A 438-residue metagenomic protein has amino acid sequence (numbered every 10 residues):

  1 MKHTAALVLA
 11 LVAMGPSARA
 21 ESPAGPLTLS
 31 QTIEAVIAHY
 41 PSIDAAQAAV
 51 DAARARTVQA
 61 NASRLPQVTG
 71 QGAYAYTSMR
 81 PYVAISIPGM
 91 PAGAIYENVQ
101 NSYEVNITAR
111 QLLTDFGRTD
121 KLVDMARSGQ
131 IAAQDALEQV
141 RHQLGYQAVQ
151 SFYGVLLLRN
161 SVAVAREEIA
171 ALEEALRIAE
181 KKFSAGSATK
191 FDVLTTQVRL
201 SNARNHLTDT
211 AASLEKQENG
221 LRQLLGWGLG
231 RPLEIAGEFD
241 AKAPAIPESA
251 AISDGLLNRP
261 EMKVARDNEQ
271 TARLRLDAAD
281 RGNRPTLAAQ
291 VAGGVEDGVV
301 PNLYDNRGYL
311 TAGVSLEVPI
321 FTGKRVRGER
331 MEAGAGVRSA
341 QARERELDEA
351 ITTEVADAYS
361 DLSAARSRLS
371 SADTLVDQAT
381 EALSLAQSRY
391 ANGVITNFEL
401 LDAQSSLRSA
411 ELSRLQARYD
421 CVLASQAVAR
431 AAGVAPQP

Functional and structural regions predicted by a protein language model:
A6-G15: Bacterial N-terminal signal peptides
A20-A73, M79, L112-L113, L229 (+6 more regions): Bacterial Sec-pathway N-terminal export signals of envelope proteins
E21-G25, Q71-T108, E234-E248, D277 (+2 more regions): Small/polar, glycine/serine/threonine/aspartate-rich low-complexity segments that form flexible
I33, N106-T108, F152, G313-S315 (+1 more regions): Membrane-embedded beta-strand positions in outer-membrane beta-barrel channels/transporters
D44-A48, N61-L65, M79, V99-S102 (+10 more regions): Sec/SRP-type N-terminal targeting helices
R127, K190-V198, N397-S405: Short, charged, amphipathic alpha-helical segments
Q139-D254, D361, A365, R414: Periplasmic alpha-helical coiled-coil/stalk elements that build and connect Gram-negative outer-membrane
N202-L229, A365, T374-V434: Short segments within alpha-helical structural elements
